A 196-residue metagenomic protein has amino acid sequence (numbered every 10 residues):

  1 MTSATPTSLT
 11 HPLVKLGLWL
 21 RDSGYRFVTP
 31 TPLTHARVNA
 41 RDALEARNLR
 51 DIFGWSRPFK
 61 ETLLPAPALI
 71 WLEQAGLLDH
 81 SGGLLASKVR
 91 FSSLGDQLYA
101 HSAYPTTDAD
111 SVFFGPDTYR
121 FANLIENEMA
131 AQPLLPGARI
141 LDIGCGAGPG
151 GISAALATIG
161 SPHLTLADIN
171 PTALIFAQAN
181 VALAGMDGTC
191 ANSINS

Functional and structural regions predicted by a protein language model:
T2-D96: N-terminal auxiliary segments of SAM/dcSAM-dependent transferases
D22, D42, D51, D79 (+6 more regions): Acidic-enriched, low-complexity/disordered segments with a strong bias for Aspartate over Glutamate
D51-W55, Y104-A109, T158-L164: Short, Lys/Arg-enriched charge-dense amphipathic segments
L85-A130: Class I SAM-dependent transferase core
D117-S196: Conserved SAM/SAH cofactor-binding pocket of Class I
